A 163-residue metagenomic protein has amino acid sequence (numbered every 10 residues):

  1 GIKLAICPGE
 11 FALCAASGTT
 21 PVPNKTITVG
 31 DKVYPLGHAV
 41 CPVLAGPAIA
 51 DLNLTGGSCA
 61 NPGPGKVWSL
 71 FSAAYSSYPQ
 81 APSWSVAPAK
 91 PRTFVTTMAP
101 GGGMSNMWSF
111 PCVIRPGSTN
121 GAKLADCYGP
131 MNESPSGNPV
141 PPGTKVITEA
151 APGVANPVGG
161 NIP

Functional and structural regions predicted by a protein language model:
G1-P163: Mitochondrial intermembrane space
